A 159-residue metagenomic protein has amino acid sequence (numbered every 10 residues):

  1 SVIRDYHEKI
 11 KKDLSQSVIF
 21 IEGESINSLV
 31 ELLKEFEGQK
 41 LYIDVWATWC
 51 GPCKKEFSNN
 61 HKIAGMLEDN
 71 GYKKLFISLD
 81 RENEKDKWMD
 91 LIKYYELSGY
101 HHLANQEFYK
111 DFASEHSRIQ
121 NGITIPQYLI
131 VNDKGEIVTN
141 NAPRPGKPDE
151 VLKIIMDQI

Functional and structural regions predicted by a protein language model:
S1-Q39: Oxidative protein folding and maturation machinery
K40-L41, P126: Alpha/beta-hydrolase fold active-site loops
I43, L75-I77, L129: Conserved hydrophobic packing residues within short motifs/helices of P-loop NTPase cores of ABC-family ATPases
I43, W88, G135: Hydrophobic, well-ordered secondary-structure elements that form the walls of internal hydrophobic environments
V45-K62, L79, N83: Conserved redox-active cysteine motifs that mediate thiol-disulfide chemistry, especially di-cysteine Cys-X(1-2)-Cys
K62, D86-L91: Short alpha-helix adjacent to the SAM-binding motif of class I
N70-D86, E96-Y109: Thiol-based oxidoreductase modules, predominantly thioredoxin-like and allied folds used for disulfide exchange
L97, Q106-M156: Thiol/disulfide oxidoreductase modules built on the thioredoxin-like
